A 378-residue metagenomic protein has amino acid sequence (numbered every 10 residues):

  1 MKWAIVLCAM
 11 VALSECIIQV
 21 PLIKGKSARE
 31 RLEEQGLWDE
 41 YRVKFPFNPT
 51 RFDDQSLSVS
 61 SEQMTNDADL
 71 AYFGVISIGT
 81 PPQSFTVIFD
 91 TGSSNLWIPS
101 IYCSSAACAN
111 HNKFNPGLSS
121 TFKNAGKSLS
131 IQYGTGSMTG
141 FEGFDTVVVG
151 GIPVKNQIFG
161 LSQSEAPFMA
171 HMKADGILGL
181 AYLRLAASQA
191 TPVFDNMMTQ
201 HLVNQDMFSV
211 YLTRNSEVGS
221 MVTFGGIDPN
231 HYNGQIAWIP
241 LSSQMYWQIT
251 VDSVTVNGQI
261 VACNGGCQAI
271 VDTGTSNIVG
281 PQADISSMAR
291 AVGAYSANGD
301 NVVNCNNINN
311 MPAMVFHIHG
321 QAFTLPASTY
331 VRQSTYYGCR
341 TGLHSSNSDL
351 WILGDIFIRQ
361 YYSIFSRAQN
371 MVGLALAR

Functional and structural regions predicted by a protein language model:
K2-L70, A377-R378: N-terminal zymogen propeptides
A12-Q35, F89, V154, I158-E165 (+5 more regions): Aspartic protease catalytic domain
F52-I78, L241-G258: Charged, flexible boundary elements
L57-S61, N66-K173, N301, V315: Signature of the N-terminal lobe/flap region of pepsin-like aspartyl proteases
Y72-G117, V147, I177-A181, F224 (+2 more regions): Aspartyl protease active-site motif detector
A170-N196, Q200-H231: Eukaryotic endomembrane system proteins
E217-G266, V331-R332, Y337: Flexible, small-/acidic-enriched active-site or ligand-binding loops
